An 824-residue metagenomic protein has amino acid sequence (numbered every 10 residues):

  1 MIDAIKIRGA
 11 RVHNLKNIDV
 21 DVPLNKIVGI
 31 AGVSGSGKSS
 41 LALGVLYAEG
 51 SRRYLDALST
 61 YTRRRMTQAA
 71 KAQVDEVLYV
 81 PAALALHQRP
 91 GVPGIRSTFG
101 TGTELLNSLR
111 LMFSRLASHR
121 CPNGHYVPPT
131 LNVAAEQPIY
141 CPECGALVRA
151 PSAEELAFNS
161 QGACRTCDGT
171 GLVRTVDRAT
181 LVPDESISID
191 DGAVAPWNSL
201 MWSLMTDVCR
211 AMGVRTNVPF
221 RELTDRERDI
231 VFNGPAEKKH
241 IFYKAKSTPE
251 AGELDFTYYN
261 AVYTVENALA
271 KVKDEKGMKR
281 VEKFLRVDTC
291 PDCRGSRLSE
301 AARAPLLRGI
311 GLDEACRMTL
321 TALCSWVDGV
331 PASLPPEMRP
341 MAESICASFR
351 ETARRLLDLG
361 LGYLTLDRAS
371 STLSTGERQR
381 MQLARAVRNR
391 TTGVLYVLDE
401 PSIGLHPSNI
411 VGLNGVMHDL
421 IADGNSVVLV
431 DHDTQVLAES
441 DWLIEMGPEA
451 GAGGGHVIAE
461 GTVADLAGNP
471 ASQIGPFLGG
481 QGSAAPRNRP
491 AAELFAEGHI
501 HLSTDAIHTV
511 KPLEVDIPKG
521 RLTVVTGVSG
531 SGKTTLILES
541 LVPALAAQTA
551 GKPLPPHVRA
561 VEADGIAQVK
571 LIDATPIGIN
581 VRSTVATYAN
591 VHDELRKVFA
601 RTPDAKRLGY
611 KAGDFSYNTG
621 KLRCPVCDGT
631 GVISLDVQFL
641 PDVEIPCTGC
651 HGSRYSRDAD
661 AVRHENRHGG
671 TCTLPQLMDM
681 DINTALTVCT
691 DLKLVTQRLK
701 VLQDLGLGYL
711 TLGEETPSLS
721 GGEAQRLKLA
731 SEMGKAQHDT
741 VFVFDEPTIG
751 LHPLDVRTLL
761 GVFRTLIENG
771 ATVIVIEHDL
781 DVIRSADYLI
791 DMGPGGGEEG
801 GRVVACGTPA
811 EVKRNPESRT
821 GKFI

Functional and structural regions predicted by a protein language model:
M1-I824: Conserved phosphate-binding elements of NTP-dependent enzyme cores
